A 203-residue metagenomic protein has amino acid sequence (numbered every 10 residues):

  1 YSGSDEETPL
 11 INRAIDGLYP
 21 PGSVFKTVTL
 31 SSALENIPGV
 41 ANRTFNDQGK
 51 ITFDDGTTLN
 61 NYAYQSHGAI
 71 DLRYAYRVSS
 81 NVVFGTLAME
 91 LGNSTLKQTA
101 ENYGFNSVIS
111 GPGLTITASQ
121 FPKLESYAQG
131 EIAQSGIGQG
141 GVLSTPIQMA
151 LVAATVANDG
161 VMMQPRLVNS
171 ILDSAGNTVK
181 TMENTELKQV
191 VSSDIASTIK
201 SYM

Functional and structural regions predicted by a protein language model:
Y1-G22, V28-M203: Beta-lactam-recognizing serine transpeptidase/beta-lactamase-like catalytic domain environment
